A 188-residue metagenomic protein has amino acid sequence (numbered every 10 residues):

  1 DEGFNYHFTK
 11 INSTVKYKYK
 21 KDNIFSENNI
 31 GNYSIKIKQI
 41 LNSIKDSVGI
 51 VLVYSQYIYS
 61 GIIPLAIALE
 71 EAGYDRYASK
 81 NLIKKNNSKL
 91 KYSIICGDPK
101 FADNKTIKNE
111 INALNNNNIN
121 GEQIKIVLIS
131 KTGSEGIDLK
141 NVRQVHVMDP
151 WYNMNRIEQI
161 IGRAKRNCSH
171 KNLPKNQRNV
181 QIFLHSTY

Functional and structural regions predicted by a protein language model:
D1-I37, I44, I50, Q56-Y57: Interdomain linker/hinge connecting the two RecA-like lobes of the SF2 helicase core
N29-I37, Y57-I62, D103-I107, N153: Phosphate/oxyanion-binding active-site loops and adjacent basic polyanion-contact surfaces
G49, Q56-G61, A72, D98-F101 (+4 more regions): Short, solvent-exposed loop/turn segments at secondary-structure junctions
G49-V53, I124-V127: Generic beta-sheet signal
G61-L69, I137-V142, R156-I161: A short acidic (Asp/Glu
S79-G133: Conserved helicase ATPase core of P-loop NTP-dependent helicases/translocases
D138-P150, Q181-L184: A short beta-strand element within the Helicase C-terminal
N153-K175, I182: Conserved SF2 helicase motif VI
